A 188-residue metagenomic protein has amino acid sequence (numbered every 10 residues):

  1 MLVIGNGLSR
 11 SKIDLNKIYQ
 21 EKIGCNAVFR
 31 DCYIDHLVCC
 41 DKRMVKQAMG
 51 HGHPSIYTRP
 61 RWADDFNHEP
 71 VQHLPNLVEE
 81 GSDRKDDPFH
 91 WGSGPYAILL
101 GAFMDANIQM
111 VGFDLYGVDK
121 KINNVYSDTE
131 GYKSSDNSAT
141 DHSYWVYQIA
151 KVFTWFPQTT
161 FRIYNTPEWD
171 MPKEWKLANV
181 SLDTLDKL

Functional and structural regions predicted by a protein language model:
M1-L188: Metal-ion/cofactor- or nucleotide/acyl-coenzyme-handling active-site neighborhoods
